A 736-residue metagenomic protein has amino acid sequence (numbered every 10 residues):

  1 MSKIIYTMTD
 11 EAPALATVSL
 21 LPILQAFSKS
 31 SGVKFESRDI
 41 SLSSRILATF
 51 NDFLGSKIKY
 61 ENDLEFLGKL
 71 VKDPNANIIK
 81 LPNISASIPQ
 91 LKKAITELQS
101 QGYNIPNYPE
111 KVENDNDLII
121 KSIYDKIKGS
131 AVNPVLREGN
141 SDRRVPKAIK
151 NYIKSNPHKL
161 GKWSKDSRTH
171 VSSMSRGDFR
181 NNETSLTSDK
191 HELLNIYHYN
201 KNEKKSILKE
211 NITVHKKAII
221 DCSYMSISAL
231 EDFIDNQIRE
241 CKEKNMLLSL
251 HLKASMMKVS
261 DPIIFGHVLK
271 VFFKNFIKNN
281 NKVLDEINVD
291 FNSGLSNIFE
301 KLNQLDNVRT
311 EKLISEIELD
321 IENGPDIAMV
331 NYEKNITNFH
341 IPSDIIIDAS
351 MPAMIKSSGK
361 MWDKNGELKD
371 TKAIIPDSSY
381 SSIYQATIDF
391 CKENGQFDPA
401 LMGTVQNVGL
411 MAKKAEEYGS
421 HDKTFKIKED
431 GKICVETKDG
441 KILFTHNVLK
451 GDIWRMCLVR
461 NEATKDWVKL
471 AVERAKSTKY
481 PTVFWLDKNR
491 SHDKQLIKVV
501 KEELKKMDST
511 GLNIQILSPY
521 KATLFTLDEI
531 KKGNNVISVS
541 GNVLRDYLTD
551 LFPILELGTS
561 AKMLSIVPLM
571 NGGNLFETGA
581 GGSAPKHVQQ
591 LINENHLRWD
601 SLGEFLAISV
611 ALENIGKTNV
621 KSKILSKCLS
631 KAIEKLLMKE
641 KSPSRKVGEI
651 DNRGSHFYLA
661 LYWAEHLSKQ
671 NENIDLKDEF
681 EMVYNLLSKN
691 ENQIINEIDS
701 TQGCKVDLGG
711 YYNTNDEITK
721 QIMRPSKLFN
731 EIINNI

Functional and structural regions predicted by a protein language model:
S2-G266, N275-V499, E503, M507-P519 (+4 more regions): Extended, well-ordered protein cores
V271-F272: Short active-site loop/helix that positions an aromatic residue
K465, K469, A475, L667 (+4 more regions): Conformational switch/transducer regions in large eukaryotic molecular machines and scaffolds
G616-N619, L667-N671, I698-T701: Secondary-structure edge/capping motif, primarily at the C-terminal ends of alpha-helices and the immediately following
A660-L676: Helix-loop segments that flank and shape redox-cofactor active sites
K677-N685: Short, charged, amphipathic alpha-helical segments
I695-Y712: A glycine-biased, small/acidic residue-tolerant capping/turn segment at secondary-structure junctions
E717-I736: C-terminal accessory extensions/subdomains outside the catalytic/core fold
